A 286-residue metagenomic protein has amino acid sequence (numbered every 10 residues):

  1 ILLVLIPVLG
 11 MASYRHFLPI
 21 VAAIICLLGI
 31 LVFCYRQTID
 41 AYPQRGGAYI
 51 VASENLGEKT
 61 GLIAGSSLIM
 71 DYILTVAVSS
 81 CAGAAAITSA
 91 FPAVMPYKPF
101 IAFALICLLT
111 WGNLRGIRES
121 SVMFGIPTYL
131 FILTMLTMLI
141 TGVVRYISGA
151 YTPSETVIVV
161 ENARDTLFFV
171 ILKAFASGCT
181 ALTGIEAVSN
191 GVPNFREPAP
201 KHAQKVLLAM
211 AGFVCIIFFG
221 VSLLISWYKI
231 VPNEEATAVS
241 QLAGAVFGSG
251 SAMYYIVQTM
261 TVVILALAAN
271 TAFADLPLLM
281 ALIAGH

Functional and structural regions predicted by a protein language model:
I1, V160-V206, V257-N270: Hydrophobic, membrane-embedded alpha-helices of multi-pass small-molecule transporters
L5-S53, E58-G65, V78-L105, A211-F219: Extracellular loop-to-transmembrane helix junctions
P7, R36-A41, S89-P92, I106-P127 (+1 more regions): Membrane-water interface regions at transmembrane-helix termini and the short interhelical loops of multi-pass membrane
P7-L9, I50-N55, S80-F100, E186-K205 (+4 more regions): Helix-loop-helix connectors at the membrane interface of multi-pass transporters/channels
R15, N55-G61, A93-I101, V159-F169 (+1 more regions): Membrane-interfacial loop-to-helix junctions in multi-pass transporters
G57, A209-G212, I216-A266: TM-loop-TM module centered on a large, flexible mid-protein loop between adjacent transmembrane helices in multi-pass
L109-V144, S148, V206-M210, T271: Membrane-interface loop-to-helix entry segments
Y129, L133-T183: Helix-loop-helix junctions that connect adjacent transmembrane segments in multi-pass membrane transporters
